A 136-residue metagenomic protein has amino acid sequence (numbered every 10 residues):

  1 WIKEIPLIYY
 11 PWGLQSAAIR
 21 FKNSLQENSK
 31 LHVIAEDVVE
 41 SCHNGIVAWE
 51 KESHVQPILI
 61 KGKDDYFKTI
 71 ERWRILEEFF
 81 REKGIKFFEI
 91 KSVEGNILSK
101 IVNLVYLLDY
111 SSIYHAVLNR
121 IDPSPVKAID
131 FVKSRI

Functional and structural regions predicted by a protein language model:
W1-I136: A SIS-like phosphosugar-recognition module
